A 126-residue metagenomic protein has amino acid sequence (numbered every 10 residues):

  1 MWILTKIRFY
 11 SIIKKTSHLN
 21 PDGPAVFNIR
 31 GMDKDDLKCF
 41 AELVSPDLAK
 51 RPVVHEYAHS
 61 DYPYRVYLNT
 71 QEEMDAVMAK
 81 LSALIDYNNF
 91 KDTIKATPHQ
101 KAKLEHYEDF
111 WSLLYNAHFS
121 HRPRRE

Functional and structural regions predicted by a protein language model:
M1-E126: Structured alpha/beta or helical-core interaction and ligand-binding surfaces enriched in interleaved
